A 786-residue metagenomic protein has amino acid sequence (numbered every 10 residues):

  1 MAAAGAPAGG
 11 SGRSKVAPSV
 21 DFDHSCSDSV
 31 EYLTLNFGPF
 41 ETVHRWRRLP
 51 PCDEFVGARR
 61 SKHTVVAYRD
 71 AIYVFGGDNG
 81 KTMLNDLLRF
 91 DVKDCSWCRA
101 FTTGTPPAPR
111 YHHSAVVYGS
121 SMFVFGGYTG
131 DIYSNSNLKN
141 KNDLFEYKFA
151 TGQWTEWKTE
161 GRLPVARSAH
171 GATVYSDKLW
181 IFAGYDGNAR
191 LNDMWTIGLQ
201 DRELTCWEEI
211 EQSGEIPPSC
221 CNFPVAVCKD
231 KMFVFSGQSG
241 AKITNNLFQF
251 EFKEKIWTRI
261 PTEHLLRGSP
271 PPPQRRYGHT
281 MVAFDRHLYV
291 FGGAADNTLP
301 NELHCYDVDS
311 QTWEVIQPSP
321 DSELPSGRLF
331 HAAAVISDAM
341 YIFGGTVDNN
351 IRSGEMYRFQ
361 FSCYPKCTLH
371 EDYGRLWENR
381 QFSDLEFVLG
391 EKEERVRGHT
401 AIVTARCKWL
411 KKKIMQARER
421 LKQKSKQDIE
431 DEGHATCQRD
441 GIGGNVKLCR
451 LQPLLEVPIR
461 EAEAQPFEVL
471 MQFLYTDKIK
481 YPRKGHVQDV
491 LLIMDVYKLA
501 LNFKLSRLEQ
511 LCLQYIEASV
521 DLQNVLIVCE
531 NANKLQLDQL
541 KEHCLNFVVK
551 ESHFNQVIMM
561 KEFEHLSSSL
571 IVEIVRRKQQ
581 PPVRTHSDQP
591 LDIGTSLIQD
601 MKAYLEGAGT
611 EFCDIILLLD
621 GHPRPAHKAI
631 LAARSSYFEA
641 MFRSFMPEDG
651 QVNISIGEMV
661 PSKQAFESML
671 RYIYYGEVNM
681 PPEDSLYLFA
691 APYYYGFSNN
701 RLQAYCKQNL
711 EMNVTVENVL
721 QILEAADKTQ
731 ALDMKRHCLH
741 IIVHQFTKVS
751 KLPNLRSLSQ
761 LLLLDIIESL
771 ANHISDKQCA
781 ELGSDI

Functional and structural regions predicted by a protein language model:
M1-F387, E391-T400, T404-W409, I414-Q423 (+3 more regions): Kelch-like beta-propeller repeat domains
R69, G76, L84, L88 (+38 more regions): Amphipathic alpha-helical interaction motifs in eukaryotic regulatory proteins
G80, G187, G240, D296 (+11 more regions): Alpha-helix initiation and capping sites
H170, L329, L492-I493, Q523-C529 (+3 more regions): Short amphipathic alpha-helices enriched at the N-terminus of pentatricopeptide repeats
D201, C363, K480, S519-Q523 (+5 more regions): Alpha-solenoid repeat scaffolds
S353-Y357, A405, H553-S569, V716-Q721 (+1 more regions): C-terminal interaction modules of eukaryotic adaptor/scaffold proteins
Q360-A401, Q472-D489, S568-A629, R671-S685 (+3 more regions): N-terminal BTB/POZ boundary and linker segment
E386-R397, A401-D521, T610, I616-P625 (+1 more regions): Canonical BTB/POZ domain core
